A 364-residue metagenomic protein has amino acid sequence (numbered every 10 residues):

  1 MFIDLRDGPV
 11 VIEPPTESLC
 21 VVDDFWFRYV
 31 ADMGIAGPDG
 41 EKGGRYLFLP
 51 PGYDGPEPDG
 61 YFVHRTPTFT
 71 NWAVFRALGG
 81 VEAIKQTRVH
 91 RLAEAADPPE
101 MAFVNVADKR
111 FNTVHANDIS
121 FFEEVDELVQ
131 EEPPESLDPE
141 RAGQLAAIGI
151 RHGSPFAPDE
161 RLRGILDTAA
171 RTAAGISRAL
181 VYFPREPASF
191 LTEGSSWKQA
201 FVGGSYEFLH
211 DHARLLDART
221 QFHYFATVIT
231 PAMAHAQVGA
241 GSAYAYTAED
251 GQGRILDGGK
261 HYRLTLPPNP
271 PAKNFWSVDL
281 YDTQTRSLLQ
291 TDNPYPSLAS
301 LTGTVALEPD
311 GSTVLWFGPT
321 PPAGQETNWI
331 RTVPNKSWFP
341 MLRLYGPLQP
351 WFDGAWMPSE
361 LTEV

Functional and structural regions predicted by a protein language model:
M1-V364: A compositional/structural signature for long, glycine/proline-rich flexible linkers and loops on extracytoplasmic
